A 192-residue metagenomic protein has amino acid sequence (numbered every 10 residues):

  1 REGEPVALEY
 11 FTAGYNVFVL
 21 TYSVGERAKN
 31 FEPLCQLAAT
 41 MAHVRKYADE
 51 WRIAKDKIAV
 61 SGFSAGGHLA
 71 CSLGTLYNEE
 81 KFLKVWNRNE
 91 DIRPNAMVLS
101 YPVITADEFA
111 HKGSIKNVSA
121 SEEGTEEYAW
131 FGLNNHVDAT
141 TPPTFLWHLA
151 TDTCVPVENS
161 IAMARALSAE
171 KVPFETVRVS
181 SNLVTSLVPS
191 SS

Functional and structural regions predicted by a protein language model:
E2-V6, F18-K55, P189: Catalytic nucleophile-loop/oxyanion-hole region of alpha/beta-hydrolase and closely related hydrolase-like folds
F11-T21, A59, E175: A fold-wide structural signal in alpha/beta-hydrolase
N16, T21-G25, V103, S180-N182: Short beta-to-alpha linker loops that shape the active-site pocket of alpha/beta-hydrolase fold enzymes
A39-H111, Y128: Primarily recognizes the serine-hydrolase "nucleophile elbow" in alpha/beta-hydrolase and SGNH/GDSL folds
K84-N87, S121-H136, T141-P142: Active-site nucleophile elbow and catalytic-triad environment of alpha/beta-hydrolase enzymes
A106, T151-V155: Acidic catalytic loop of the alpha/beta-hydrolase fold
T140, F145-H148, D152: Short beta-strand/loop motif that positions the catalytic acidic residue of the alpha/beta-hydrolase fold
V157, I161-S192: C-terminal catalytic histidine-bearing segment of alpha/beta-hydrolase fold enzymes
